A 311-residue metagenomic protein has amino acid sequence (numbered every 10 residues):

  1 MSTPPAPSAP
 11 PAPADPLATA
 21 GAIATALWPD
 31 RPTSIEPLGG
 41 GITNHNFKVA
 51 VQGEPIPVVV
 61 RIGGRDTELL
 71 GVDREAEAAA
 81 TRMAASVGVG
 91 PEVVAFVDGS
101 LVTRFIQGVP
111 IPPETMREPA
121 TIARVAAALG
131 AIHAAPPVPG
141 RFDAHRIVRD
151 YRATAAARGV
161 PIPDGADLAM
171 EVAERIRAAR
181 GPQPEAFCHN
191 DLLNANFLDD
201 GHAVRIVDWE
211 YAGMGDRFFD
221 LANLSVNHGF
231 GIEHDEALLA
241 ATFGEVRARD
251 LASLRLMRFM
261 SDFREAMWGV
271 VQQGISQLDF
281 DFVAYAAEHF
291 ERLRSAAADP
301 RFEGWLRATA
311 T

Functional and structural regions predicted by a protein language model:
T3, R158-G159, P163, W268-T311: ATP/Mg2+ or Mg2+-diphosphate-binding catalytic cores that bind nucleotide phosphates or diphosphates via glycine-rich
A12-S34, A134-N190, D200, V246 (+2 more regions): An alpha-helical support segment within catalytic cores of ATP-dependent transferases
E36-R146, A153-D167, P182: ATP-binding pocket architecture of kinase catalytic cores
E36-V60, E174-L221: Active-site acidic catalytic loop and adjacent metal/ATP-binding pocket of ATP-dependent phosphoryl transfer enzymes
R74, A252, L256-F259: Start-of-helix signal in alpha-solenoid helical-repeat scaffolds, especially tetratricopeptide repeats
G88, L129, H133-P137, R180 (+5 more regions): A general structural signal marking secondary-structure boundaries and capping sites
F219-R249, F259-Q277, E291-R292: Active-site activation/catalytic loop segments of kinase-like enzymes and analogous catalytic loops in related
